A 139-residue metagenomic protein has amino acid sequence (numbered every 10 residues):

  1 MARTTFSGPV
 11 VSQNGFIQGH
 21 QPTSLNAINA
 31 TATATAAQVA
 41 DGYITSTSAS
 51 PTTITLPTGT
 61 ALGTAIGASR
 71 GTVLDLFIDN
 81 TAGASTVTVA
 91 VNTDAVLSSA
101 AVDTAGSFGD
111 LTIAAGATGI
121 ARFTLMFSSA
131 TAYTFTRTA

Functional and structural regions predicted by a protein language model:
R3-D103, L111, F127-A139: Exposed extracellular interaction/assembly regions and N-terminal maturation sites
L111-A117: Short proline/glycine- and polar residue-rich coil/turn motifs
I120-L125: Short tryptophan-centered beta-strand motifs in secreted/extracellular beta-sheet-rich domains of glycan-recognition
